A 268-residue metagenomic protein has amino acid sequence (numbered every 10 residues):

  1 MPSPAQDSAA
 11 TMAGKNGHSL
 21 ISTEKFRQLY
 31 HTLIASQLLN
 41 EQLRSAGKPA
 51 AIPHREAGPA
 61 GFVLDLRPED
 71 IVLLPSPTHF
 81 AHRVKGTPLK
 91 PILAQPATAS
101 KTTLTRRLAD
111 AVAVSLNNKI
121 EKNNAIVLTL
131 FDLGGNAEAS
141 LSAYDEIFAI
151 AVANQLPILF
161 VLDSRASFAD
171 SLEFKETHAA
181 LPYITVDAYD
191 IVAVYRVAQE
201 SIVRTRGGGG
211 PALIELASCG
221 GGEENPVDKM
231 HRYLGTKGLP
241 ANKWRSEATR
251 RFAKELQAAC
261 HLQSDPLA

Functional and structural regions predicted by a protein language model:
M1-A57, V127-L128, E138, A217-A268: Conserved acidic/glycine
P2-S8, I21-T32, L104-A111, L141-I147 (+2 more regions): Phosphate-binding glycine-rich loops and adjacent basic patches that engage nucleotide phosphates, nucleic-acid
S8-S22, F131-A137, A151, Q155-L162 (+2 more regions): Short charge-dense sequence patches
F26-Q28, D65-R67, A153, G207-G209: A generic structural signal for short, non-catalytic loop/turn and secondary-structure boundary residues
L38-A153, E173, H178-A180: Cofactor-binding active-site loop characterized by glycine-rich and histidine/acidic residues
P157-E255, L267: Thiamine diphosphate
